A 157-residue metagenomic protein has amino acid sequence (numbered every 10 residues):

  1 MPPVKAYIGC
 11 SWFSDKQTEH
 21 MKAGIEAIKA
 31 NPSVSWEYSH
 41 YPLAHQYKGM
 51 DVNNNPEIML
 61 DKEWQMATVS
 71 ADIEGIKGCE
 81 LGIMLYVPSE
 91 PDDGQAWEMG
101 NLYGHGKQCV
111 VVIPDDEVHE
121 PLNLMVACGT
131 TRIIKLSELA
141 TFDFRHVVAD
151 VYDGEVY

Functional and structural regions predicted by a protein language model:
M1-Y157: Conserved catalytic or regulatory cores that recognize and/or transform ribose-phosphate-containing ligands
